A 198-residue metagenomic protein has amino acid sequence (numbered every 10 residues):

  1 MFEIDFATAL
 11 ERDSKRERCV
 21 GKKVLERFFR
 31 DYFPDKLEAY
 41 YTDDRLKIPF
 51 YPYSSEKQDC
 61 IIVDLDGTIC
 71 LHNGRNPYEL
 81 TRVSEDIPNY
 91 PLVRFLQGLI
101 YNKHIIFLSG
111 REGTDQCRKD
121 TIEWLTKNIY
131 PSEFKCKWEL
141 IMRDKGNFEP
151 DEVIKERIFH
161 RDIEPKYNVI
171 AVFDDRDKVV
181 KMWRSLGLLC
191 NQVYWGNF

Functional and structural regions predicted by a protein language model:
F2, L108, V193-G196: Generic beta-sheet signal
E3-C60, V179-K181: Conserved GTP-binding G-domain of TRAFAC-class P-loop NTPases and closely related GTPase folds
R12, F28-D31, D35, F95 (+3 more regions): Residues that form generic nucleotide/phosphate-binding pockets
D13, N73, R184: Short, flexible helix/strand-to-coil boundary loops that buttress conserved ligand/catalytic motifs in alpha/beta
R16, N76-P77, G187-L188: Short secondary-structure boundary/capping segments
I48-P49, V93-R94, E156-R161: A generic local structural motif
S54-Q58, T114-F198: C-terminal cap/substrate-recognition subdomain and adjoining C-terminal extension of metal-dependent phosphatase-like
K57-E149: Alpha-helical substrate-recognition element adjacent to the catalytic core
